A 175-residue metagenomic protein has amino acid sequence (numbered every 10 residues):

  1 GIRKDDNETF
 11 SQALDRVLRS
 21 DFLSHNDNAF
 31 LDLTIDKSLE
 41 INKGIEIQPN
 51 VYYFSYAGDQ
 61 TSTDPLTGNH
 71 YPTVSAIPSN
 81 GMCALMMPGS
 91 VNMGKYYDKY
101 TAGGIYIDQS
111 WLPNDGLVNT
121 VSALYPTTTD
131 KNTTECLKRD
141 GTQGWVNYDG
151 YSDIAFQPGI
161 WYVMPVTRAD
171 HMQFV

Functional and structural regions predicted by a protein language model:
G1-V175: Helical cap/lid subdomain of alpha/beta-hydrolase-fold lipid enzymes that gates access to the catalytic pocket
